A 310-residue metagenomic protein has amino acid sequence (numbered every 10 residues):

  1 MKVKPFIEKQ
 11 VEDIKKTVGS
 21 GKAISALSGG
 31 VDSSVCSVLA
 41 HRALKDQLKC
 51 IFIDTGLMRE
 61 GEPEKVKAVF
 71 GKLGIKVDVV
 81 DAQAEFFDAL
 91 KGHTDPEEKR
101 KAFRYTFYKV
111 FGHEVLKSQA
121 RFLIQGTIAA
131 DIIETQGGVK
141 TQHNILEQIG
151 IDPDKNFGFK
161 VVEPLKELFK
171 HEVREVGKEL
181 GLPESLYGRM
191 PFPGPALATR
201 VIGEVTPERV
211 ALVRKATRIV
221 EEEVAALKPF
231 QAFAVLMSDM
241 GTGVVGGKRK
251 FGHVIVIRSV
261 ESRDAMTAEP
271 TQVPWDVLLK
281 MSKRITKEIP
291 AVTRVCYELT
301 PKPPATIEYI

Functional and structural regions predicted by a protein language model:
M1-Q119, I133-I310: RNA-binding accessory domains that recognize and position tRNA/RNA substrates
F122: Short, Asp-centered acidic motifs that coordinate Mg2+ and/or phosphate in catalytic or ligand-binding sites
